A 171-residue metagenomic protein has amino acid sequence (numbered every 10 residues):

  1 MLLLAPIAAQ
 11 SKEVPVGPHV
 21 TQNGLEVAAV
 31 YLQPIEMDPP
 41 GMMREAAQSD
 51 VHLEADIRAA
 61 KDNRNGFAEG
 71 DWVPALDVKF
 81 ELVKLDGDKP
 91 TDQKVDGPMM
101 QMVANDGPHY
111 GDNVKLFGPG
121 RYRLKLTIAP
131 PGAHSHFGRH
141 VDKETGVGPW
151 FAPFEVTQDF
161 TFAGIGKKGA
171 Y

Functional and structural regions predicted by a protein language model:
L4-A8: N-terminal signal peptide c-region/cleavage motif recognized by signal peptidases
K12-A47: Short, compositionally biased P/S/T/A/G/V-rich stretches that sit at domain boundaries
D38, L53-D71: Short amphipathic, basic-aromatic surface patches that mediate peripheral association with negatively charged
A47-V51, F67-V78: Short coil-to-beta strand junction motifs in C2/discoidin
N105-G111: Aromatic sugar-binding surface patches on proteins that engage polysaccharides or sugar-phosphate polymers
Y110, P119-T127: A short tyrosine-centered beta-strand micro-motif
A129-R139: Short acidic/polar inter-strand loop motif in beta-rich domains
F137-Y171: Short beta-strand elements
